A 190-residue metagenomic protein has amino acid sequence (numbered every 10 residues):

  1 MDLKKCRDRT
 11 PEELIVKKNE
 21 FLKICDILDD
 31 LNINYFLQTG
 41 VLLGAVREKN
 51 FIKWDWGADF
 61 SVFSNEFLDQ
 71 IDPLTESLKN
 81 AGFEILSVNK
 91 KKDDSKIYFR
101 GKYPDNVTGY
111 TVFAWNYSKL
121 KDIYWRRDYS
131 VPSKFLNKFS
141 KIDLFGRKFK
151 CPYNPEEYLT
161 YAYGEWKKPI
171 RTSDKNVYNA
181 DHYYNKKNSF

Functional and structural regions predicted by a protein language model:
M1-Q38: Helical scaffold of the NTase/Pol beta-like nucleotidyltransferase catalytic core
L3, E12, K18, T108-F190: Catalytic cores of NTP-dependent nucleotidyl/adenyl transfer enzymes across multiple folds
L14-E20, S61-D94: Metal-dependent nucleotidyltransferase catalytic core
L22-C25, D29, T75-K79, E156 (+1 more regions): Non-transmembrane alpha-helical segments in soluble domains of secreted/periplasmic/extracellular proteins
C25-A58, N65: Active-site nucleotide-donor binding segment shared across nucleotidyl transfer reactions
I33, N80-E84, G164-K168: Short aromatic/hydrophobic-glycine micro-motifs
D93-Y98, F139: Short, hydrophobic/aromatic-rich segments at coil-to-beta transitions
F99-D105: Active-site beta-strand termini and strand-to-loop segments that position acidic
